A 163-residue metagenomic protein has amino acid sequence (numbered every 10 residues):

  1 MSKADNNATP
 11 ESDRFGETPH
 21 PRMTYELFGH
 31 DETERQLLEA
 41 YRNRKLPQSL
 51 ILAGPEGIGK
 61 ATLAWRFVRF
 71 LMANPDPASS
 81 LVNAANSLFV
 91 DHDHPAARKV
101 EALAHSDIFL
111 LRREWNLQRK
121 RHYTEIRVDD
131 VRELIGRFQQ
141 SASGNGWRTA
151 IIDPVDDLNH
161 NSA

Functional and structural regions predicted by a protein language model:
S2-N161: Clamp-loader machinery-focused feature within the broader ASCE/P-loop NTPase space
